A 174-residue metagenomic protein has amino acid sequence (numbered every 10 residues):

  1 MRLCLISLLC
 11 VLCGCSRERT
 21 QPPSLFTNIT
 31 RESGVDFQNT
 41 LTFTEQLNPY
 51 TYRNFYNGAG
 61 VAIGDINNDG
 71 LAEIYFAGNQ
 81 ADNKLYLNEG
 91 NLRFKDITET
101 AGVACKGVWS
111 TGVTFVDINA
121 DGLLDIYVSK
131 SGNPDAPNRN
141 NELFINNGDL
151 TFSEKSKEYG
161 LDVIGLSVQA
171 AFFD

Functional and structural regions predicted by a protein language model:
C4-L12: Bacterial N-terminal signal peptides
C15-D174: Acidic, glycine/proline-rich Ca2+-coordinating loop motifs
